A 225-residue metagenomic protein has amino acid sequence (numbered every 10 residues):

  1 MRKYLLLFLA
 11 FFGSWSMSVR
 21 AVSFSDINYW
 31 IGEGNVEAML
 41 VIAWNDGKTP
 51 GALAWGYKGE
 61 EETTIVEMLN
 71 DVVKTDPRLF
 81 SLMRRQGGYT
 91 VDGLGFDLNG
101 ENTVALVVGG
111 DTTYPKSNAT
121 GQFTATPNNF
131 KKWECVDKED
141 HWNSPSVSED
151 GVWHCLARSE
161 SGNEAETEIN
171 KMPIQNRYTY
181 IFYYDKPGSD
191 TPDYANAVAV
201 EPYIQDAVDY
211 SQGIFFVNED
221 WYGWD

Functional and structural regions predicted by a protein language model:
Y4-W15: Sec-dependent N-terminal signal peptides
W15-A21: Sec/Tat signal peptide C-region and signal peptidase I cleavage site
A21-W224: Ubiquitin-like/PB1-type beta-grasp interaction modules and other compact soluble beta-rich domains
